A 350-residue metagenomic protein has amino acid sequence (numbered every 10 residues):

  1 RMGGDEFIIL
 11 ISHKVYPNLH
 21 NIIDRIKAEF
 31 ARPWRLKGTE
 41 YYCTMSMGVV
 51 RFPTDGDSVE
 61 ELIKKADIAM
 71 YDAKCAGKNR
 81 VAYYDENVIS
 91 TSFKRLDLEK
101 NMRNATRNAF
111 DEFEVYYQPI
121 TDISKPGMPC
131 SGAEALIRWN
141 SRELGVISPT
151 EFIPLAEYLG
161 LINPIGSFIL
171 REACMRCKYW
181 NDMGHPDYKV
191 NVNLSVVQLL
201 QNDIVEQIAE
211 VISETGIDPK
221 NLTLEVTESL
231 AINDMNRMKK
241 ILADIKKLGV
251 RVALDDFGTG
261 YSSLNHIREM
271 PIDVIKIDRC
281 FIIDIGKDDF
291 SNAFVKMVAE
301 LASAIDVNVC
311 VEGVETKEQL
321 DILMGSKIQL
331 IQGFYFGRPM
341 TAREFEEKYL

Functional and structural regions predicted by a protein language model:
R1, P17, F30-S46, K74 (+3 more regions): Catalytic core regions of nucleotide second-messenger enzymes
R1-E6, L10-H13, P17, N21 (+6 more regions): Cytosolic catalytic cores of cyclic-nucleotide second-messenger enzymes
L10-L19, K37-E40, M45-L62, N87-T91 (+4 more regions): Catalytic strand-loop-helix junctions within cyclic-nucleotide turnover domains
R25, E29, R35, T39-E40 (+10 more regions): Cyclic nucleotide signaling catalytic output domains
K27, A31, C177-N181, I212-S213 (+3 more regions): Surface-exposed amphipathic alpha-helices with a cationic face
T39, P53, N140-E143, S195-N202 (+2 more regions): EAL-family c-di-GMP phosphodiesterase catalytic domain
V81, T91, K125-E134, L159-R237 (+1 more regions): Catalytic core of bacterial c-di-GMP phosphodiesterases, primarily the EAL and HD-GYP domains, capturing alpha-helical
K94-L155, N193, L254, V311 (+2 more regions): Active-site core of bacterial EAL-family cyclic-dinucleotide phosphodiesterase domains
